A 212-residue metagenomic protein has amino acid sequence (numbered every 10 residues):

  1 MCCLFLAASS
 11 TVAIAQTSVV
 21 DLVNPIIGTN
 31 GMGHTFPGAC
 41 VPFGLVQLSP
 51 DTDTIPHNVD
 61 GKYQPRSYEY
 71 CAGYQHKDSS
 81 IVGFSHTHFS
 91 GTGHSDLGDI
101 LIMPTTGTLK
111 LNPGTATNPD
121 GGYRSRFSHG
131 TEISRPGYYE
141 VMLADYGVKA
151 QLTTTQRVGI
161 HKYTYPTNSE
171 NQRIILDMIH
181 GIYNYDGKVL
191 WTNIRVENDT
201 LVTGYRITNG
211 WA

Functional and structural regions predicted by a protein language model:
M1-Q16: Bacterial Sec-dependent N-terminal signal peptides
Q16-A212: Accessory carbohydrate-recognition regions in carbohydrate-active enzymes
